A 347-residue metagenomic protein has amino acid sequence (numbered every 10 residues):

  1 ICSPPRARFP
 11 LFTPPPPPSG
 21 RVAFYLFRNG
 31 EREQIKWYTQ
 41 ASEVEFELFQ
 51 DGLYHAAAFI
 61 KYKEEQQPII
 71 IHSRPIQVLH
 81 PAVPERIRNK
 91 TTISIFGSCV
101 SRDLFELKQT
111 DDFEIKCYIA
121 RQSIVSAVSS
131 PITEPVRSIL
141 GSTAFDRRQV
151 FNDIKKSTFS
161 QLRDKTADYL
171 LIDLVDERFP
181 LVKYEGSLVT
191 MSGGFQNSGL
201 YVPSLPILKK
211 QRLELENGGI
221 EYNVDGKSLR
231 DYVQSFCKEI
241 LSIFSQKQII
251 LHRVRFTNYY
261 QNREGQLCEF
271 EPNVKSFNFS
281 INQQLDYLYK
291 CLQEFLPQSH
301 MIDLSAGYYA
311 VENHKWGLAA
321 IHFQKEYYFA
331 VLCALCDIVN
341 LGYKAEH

Functional and structural regions predicted by a protein language model:
I1-R8: Short, compositionally biased P/S/T/A/G/V-rich stretches that sit at domain boundaries
F24-R28: Conserved aromatic beta-strand anchor motif in extracellular beta-sandwich/beta-rich domains
Q34-Q40: Short beta-strand segments within Ig-like beta-sandwich modules, predominantly Fibronectin type-III
Q40, T143-F145, F179-V182, Q196-Q234 (+3 more regions): Surface-exposed cleft-lining segments at the edges of enzyme active sites
F46-L53: Surface-exposed, short loops/turns at beta-strand junctions within beta-sandwich domains
T91-I139, T143-R147, L170, V175-F179: Catalytic nucleophile-elbow at a beta strand-turn-alpha helix junction centered on a G-D-S/GDSL motif, marking
Y259-D303: Substrate-gating cap/lid alpha-helix
K315-H347: Histidine-centered active-site loop/cap adjacent to the catalytic His in serine esterases/O-acetyl transfer systems
